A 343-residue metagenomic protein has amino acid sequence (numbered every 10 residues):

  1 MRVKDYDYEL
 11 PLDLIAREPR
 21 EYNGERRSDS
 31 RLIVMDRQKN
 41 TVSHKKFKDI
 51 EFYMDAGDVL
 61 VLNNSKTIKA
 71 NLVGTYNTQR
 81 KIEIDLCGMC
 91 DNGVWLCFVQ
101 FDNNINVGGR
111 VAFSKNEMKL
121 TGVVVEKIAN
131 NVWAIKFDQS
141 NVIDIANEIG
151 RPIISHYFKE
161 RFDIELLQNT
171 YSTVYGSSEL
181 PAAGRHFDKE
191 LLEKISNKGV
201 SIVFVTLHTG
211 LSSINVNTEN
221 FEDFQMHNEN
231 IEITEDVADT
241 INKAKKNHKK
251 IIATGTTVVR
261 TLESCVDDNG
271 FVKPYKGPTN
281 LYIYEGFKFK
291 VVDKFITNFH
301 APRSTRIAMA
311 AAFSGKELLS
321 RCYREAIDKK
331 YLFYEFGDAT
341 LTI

Functional and structural regions predicted by a protein language model:
M1-I343: Surface-exposed, charge/polar-rich loops and edge strands
